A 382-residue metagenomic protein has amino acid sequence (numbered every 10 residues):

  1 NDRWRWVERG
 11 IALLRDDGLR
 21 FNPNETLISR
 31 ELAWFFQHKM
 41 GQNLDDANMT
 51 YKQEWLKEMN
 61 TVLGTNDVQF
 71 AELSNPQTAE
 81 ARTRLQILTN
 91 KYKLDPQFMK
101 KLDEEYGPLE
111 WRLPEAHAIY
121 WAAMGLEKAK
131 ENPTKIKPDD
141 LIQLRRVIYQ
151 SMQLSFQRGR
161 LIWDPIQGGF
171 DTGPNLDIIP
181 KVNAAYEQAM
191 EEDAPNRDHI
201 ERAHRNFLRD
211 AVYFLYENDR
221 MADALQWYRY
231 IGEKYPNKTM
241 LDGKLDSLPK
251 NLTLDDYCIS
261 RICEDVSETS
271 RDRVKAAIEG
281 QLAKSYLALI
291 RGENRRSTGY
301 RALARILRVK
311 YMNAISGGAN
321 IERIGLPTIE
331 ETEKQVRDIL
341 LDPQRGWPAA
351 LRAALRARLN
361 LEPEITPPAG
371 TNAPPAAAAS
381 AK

Functional and structural regions predicted by a protein language model:
N1-N24, S29-R197, L208, N218 (+5 more regions): Short coil/linker segments at helix-helix boundaries
R202-A203: Short helix-capping and inter-helix turn/linker motifs at the boundaries of alpha-helical repeat units
L351, T366, G370-T371, A377-A378: A generic alpha-helix propensity feature with a strong bias for hydrophobic helices
L355-L359, P363, A373, A381: Surface/interface-facing alpha-helical segments and adjacent flexible terminal/loop regions used for partner/assembly
